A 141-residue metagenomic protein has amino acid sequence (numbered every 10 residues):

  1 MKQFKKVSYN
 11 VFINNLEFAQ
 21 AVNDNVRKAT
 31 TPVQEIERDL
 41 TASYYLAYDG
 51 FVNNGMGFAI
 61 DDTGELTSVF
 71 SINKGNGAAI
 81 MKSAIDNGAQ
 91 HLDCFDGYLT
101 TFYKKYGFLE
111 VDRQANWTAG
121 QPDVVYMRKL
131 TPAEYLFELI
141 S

Functional and structural regions predicted by a protein language model:
M1-E35: Short amphipathic alpha-helix that is part of the acyltransferase structural core
F4, F12, F51-V52, Y135-I140: Extended hydrophobic/Leu-rich segments
P32-L40, H91-L92: Short linear motifs in intrinsically disordered
E37-S43, V52, K82-N87: Flexible, charged surface loops at secondary-structure boundaries
T41-D61: Conserved beta-hairpin
D61-P122: Acyl-donor binding region in acyl/amide transferases
N116-S141: C-terminal "cap" of GNAT-fold acetyltransferases
